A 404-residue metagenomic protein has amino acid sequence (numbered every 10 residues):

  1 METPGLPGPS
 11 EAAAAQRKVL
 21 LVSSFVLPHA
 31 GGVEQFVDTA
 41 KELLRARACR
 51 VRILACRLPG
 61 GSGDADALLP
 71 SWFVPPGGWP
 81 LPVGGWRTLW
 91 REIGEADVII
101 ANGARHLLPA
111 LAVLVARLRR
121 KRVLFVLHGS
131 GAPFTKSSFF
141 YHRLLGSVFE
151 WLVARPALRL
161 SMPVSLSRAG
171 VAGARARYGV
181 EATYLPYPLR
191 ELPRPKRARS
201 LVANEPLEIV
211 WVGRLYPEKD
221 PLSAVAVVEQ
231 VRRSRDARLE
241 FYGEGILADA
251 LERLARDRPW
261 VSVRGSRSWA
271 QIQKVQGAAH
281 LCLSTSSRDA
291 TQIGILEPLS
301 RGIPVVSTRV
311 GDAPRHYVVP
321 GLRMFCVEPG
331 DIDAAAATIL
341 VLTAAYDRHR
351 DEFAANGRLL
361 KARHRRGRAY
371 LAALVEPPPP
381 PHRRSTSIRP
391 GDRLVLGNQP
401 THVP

Functional and structural regions predicted by a protein language model:
L20-V22, L189, S200-K219, V225-V228 (+1 more regions): Conserved donor-binding/catalytic core segment of Leloir-type glycosyltransferases
I93, S266, K274-A279: Short alpha-helical donor nucleotide-sugar binding micro-motif in glycosyltransferases
A104, S287: Aromatic "clamp/platform" in nucleotide-sugar-dependent glycosyltransferases that forms part of the donor/acceptor
L118, G131, L144-M162: Membrane-proximal helix-turn-helix segments that form the acceptor-binding/catalytic region of lipid-linked
D249-A270: Nucleotide-activated donor-binding/catalytic signature segment of Leloir-type glycosyltransferases, i.e., the conserved
P304-T308: Short hydrophobic beta-strand element within catalytic cores of glycosyltransferases and related nucleotide-activated
P320-I332, L342-Y346: Conserved acidic donor-binding segment of nucleotide-sugar-dependent glycosyltransferases
A344-H382, I388: A charged, aromatic-enriched C-terminal amphipathic alpha-helix characteristic of glycosyltransferases across folds
